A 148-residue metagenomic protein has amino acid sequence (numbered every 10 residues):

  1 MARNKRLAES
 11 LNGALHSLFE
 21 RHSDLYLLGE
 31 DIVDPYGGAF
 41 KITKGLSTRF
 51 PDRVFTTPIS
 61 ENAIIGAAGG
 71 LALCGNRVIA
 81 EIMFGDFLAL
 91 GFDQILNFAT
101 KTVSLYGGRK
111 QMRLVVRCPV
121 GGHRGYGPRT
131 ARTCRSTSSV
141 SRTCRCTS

Functional and structural regions predicted by a protein language model:
M1-S148: Thiamine diphosphate
